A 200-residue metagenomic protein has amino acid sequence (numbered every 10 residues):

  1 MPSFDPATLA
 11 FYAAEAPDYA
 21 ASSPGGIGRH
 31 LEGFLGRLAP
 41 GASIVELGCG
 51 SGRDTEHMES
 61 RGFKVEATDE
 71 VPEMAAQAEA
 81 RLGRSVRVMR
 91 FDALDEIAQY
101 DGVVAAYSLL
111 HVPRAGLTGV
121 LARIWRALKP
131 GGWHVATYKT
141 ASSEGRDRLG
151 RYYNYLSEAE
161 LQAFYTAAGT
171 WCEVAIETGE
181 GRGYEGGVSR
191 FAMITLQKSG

Functional and structural regions predicted by a protein language model:
M1-P40, S142: Conserved class I S-adenosyl-L-methionine
G41-G50: Conserved class I S-adenosyl-L-methionine
S51-A93: Class I SAM-dependent methyltransferase SAM/SAH-binding core
A93-V103: A short acidic, Gly/Pro-enriched loop at the edge of an enzyme's catalytic core that lines a small-molecule cofactor
T118-P130: A short glycine-rich, Lys/Arg-flanked "PGG" loop and its adjoining helix->strand segment in the class I
G131-Y138: Conserved beta-strand signature within the Rossmann-like core of class I S-adenosyl-L-methionine
G145-E160, Y184: Acceptor-substrate binding/catalytic loop of class I
G181-G200: Core SAM-dependent methyltransferase catalytic element
